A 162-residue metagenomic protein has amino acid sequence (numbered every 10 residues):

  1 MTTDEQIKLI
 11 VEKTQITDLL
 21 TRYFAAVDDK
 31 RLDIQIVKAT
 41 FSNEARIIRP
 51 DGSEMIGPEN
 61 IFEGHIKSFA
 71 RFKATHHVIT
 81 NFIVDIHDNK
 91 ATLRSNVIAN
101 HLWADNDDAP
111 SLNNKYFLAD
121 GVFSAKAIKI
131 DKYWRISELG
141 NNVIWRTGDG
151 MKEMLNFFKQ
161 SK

Functional and structural regions predicted by a protein language model:
M1-A39: Short, low-complexity N-terminal intrinsically disordered segments enriched in polar/charged residues
T2-E5, L19, N43, I47 (+3 more regions): Generic, low-specificity signal for short hydrophobic/alpha-helical stretches with a mild N-terminal bias, encompassing
T3-E5, D18, A25-V27, M55-G57 (+4 more regions): A short linear-motif detector with a strong N-terminal bias
D4, A70-N81, D85-K162: A beta-strand edge to alpha-helix "cap/lid" segment located at domain peripheries
K8-I10, D29-R31, V37-K38, I66-F69 (+2 more regions): Short secondary-structure boundary micro-motifs
Q15, L19, Y23, S42-G52 (+1 more regions): A short, hydrophobic secondary-structure junction motif
Q15-I16, D33, G57, I61-G64 (+3 more regions): Alpha-helical protein-protein interaction elements
D33-H101: A solvent-exposed, acidic/Ser-Thr-rich amphipathic alpha-helical stretch
